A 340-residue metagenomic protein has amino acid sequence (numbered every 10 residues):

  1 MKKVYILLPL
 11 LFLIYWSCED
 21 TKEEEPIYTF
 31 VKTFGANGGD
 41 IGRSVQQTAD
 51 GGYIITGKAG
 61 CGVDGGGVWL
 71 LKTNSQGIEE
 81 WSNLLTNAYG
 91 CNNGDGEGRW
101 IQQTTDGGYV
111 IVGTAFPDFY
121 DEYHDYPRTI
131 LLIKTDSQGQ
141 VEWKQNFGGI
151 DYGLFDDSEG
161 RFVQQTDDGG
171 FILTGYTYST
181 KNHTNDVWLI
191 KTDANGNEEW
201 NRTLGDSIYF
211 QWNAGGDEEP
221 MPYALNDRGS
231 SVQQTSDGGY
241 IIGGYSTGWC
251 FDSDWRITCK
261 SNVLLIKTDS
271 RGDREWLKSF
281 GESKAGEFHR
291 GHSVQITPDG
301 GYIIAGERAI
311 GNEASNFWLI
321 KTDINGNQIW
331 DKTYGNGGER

Functional and structural regions predicted by a protein language model:
M1-I27: Bacterial Sec-dependent N-terminal signal peptides
C18-R340: A sequence-level/structural motif corresponding to short, flexible coil/turn segments enriched in small polar residues
